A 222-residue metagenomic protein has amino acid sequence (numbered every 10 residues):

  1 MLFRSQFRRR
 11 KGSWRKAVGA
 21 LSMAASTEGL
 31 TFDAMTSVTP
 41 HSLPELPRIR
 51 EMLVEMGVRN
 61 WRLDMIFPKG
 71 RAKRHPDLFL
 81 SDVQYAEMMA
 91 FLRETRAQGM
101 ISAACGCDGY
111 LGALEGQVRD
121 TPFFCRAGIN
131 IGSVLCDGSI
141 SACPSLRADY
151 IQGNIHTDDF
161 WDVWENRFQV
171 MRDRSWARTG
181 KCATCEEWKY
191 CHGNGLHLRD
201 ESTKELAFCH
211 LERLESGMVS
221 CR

Functional and structural regions predicted by a protein language model:
M1-L2: Short, small-residue-biased leader/transition segments that mark boundaries at the very start of proteins
Q6-I131, C136-S141, S145-I151: Radical SAM enzyme [4Fe-4S]-AdoMet core and its adjacent flexible, acidic and glycine-rich loops/tails across
I140, S145-R222: Flexible mid-to-C-terminal extensions adjoining Fe-S/redox cofactors in radical SAM and related proteins
